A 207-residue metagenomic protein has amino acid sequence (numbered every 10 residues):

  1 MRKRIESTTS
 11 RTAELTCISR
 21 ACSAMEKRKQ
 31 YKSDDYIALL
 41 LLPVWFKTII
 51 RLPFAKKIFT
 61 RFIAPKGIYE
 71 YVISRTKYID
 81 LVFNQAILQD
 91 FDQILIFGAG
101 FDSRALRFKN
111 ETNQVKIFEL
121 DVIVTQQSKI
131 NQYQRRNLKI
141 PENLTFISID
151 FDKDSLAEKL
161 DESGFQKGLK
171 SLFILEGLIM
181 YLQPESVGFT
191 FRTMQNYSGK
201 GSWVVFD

Functional and structural regions predicted by a protein language model:
M1-L95, F101-I147: Rossmann-like AdoMet
A86-D90, S163-L169, S198: Glycine-rich phosphate-binding loop signature in dinucleotide/nucleotide-binding domains
Q93-F97, E119, I174, V204-D207: A structural signal for short, well-ordered beta-strand segments and their strand-loop junctions that often border
S103, K153, M180: Active-site micro-motifs of SAM-dependent methyltransferase domains
F108-Q114, F165-K167, N196-G199: Short, conserved loop/helix-junction motifs that constitute active-site signature segments in enzyme catalytic cores
Q134-G168: S-adenosyl-L-methionine
L160-S186: A short SAM/SAH-binding and catalytic strip from SAM-dependent methyltransferases
L172-L175, G188-D207: Conserved beta-strand signature within the Rossmann-like core of class I S-adenosyl-L-methionine
